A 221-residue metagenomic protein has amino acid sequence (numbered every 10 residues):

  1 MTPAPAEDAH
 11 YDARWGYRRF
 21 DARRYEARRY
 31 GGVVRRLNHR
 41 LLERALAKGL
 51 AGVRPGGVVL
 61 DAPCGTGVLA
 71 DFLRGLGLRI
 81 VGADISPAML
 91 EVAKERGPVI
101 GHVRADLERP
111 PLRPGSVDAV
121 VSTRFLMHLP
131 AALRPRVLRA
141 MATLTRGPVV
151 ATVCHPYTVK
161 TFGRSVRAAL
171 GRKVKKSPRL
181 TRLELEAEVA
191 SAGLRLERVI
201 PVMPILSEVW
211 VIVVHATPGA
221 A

Functional and structural regions predicted by a protein language model:
M1-V58, T66-R109, L133, G147-A221: Class I (Rossmann-like) S-adenosyl-L-methionine-dependent methyltransferase catalytic domain, capturing the SAM-binding
P63: Conserved S-adenosyl-L-methionine
P110-G115: Short amphipathic alpha-helix with an adjacent loop that forms part of the alpha/beta core around
V121: A conserved beta-strand element that flanks and buttresses the S-adenosyl-L-methionine
R124-H128: Short catalytic micro-motifs in class I SAM-dependent methyltransferases
P135-G147: A short glycine-rich, Lys/Arg-flanked "PGG" loop and its adjoining helix->strand segment in the class I
